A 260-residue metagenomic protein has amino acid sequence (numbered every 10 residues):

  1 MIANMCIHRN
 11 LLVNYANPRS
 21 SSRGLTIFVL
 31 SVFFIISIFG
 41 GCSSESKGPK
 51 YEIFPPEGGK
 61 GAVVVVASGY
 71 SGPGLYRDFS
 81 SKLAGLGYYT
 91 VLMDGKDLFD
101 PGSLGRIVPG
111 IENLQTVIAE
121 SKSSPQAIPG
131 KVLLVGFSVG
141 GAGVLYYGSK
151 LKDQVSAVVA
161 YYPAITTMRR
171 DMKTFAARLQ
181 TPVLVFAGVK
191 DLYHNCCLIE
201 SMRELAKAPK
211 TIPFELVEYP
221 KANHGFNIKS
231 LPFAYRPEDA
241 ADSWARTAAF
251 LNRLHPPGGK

Functional and structural regions predicted by a protein language model:
V29-I38: Bacterial N-terminal signal peptides
S46-P55, G59-Q126, F226-I228: Serine-hydrolase catalytic machinery in alpha/beta-hydrolase-like enzymes
V66-A67, Y161, Y219: Alpha/beta-hydrolase
A84, L192-E215, A222, I228-S230: Active-site-adjacent alpha-helix of alpha/beta-hydrolase-fold enzymes
A119-R178: Primarily recognizes the serine-hydrolase "nucleophile elbow" in alpha/beta-hydrolase and SGNH/GDSL folds
L179, V185-A187: Short beta-strand/loop motif that positions the catalytic acidic residue of the alpha/beta-hydrolase fold
T211-K260: C-terminal catalytic histidine-bearing segment of alpha/beta-hydrolase fold enzymes
